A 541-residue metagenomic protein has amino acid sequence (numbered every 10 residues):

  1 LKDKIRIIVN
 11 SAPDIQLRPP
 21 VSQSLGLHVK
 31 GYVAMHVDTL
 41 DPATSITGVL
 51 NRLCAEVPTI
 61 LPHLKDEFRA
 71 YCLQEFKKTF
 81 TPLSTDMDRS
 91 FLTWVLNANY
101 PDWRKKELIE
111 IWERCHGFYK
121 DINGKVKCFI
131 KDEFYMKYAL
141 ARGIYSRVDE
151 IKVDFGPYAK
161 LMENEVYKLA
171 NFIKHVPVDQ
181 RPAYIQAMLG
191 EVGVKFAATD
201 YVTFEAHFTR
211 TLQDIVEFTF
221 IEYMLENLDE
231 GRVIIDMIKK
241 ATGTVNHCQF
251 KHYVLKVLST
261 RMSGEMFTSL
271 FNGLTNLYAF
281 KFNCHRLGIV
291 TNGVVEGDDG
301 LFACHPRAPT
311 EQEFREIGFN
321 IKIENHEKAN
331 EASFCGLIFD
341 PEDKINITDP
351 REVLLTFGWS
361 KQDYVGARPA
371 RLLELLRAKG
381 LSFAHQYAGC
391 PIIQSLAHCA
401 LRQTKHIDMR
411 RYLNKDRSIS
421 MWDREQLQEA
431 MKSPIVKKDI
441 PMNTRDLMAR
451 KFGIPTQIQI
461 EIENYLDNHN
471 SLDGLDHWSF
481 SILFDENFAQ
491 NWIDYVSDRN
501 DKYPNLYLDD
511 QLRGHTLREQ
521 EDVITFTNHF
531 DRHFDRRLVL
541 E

Functional and structural regions predicted by a protein language model:
L1-E541: Viral RNA-dependent RNA polymerase
